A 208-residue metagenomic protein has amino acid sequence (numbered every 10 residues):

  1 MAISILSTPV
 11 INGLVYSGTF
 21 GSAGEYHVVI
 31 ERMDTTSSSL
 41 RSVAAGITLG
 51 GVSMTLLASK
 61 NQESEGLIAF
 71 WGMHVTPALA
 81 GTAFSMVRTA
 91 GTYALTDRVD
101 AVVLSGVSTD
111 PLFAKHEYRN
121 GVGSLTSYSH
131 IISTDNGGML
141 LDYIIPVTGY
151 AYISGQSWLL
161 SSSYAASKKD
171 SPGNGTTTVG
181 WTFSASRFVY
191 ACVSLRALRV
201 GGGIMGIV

Functional and structural regions predicted by a protein language model:
M1-V208: Primarily extracytoplasmic/secreted proteins and surface-exposed domains characterized by disulfide-bonded cysteine
